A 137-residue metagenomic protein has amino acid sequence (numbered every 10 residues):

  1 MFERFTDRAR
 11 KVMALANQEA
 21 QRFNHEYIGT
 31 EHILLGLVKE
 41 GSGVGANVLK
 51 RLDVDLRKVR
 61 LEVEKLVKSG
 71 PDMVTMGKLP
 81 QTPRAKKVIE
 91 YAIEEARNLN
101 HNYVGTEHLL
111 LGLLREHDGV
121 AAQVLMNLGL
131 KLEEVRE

Functional and structural regions predicted by a protein language model:
M1-E137: Histone-fold recognition with a strong bias for associated Lys/Arg-rich disordered tails
